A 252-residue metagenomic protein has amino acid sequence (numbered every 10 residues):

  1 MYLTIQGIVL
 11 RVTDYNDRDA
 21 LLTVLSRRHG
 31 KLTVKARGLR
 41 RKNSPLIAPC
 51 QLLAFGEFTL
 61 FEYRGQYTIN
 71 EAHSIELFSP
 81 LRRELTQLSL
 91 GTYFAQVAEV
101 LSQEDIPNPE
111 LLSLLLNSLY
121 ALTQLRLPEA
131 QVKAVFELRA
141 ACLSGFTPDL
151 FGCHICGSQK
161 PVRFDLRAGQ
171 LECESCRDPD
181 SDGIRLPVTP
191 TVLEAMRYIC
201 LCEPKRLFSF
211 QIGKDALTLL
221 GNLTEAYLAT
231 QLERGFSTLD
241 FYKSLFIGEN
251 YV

Functional and structural regions predicted by a protein language model:
M1-A20, L25-V252: Non-catalytic alpha-helical scaffolds and adjoining flexible linkers that form interface surfaces for assembly
